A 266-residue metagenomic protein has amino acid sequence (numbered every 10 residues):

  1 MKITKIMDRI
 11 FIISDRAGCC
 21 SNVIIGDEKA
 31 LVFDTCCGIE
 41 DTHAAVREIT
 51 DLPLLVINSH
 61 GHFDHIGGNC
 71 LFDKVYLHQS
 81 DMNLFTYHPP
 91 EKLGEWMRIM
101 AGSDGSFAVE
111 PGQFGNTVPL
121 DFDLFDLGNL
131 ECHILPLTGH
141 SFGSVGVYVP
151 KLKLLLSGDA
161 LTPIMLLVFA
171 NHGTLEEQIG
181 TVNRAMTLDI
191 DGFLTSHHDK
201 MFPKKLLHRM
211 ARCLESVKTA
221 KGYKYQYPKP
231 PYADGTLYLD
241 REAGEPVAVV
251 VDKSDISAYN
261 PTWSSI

Functional and structural regions predicted by a protein language model:
M1-E48, G146-D159: Conserved beta-strand hairpin/beta-sheet module of binuclear metal-dependent hydrolase folds, prominently
F33-C36, L54-D64, Y76-Q79, P136-G139 (+2 more regions): Active-site neighborhood of phospho(di)ester-bond hydrolases with catalytic His/Asp-centered motifs
G38-D126, R212-T219: Active-site HxH/HxHxD metal-binding segment of metal-dependent hydrolases
G38-D41, G61-G67, M82-L84, S141-S144 (+2 more regions): Active-site environment of divalent metal-dependent phosphoester hydrolases
G67, C132, G173: Residue-level signal for the nucleotide or nucleotide-sugar donor/cofactor binding architecture
D121-V149: Core dinuclear metal-dependent hydrolase active-site scaffold
T138-P163, L167-E176, N183: Active-site-proximal loop/helix segments of hydrolase catalytic cores
N183-G192, D199-I266: Accessory terminal helices/loops
